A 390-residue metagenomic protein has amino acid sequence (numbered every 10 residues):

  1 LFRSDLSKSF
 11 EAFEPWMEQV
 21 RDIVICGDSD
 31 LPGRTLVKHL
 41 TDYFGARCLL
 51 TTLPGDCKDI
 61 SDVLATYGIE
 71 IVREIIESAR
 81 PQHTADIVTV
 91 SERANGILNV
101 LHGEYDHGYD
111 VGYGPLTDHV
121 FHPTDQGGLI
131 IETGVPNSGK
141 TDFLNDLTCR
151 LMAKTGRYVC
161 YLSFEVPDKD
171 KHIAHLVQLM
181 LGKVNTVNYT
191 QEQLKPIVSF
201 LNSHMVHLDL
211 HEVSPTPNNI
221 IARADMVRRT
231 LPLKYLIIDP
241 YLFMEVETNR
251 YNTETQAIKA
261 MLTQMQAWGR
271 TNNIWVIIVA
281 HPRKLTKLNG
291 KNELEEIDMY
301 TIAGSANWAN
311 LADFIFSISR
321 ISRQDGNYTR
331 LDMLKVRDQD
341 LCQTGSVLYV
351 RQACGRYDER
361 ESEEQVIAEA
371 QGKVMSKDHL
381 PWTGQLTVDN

Functional and structural regions predicted by a protein language model:
F2-G96: TOPRIM fold recognition
Q19, N137, N218-I221, D225-L233 (+3 more regions): C-terminal regions of RecA-like/P-loop NTPase motor modules
D22, Y158, N273-W275: Proline-centered loop/turn at the N-terminus of a beta-strand
G33-T35, C57-D62, D168-I173, G182-K183 (+4 more regions): Switch/connector loops and helix/strand junctions flanking conserved nucleotide-binding motifs in nucleotide-processing
A85-G182, D378, W382-N390: The Walker A/P-loop phosphate-binding site
T155-N252, A260, K377, G384-L386: Conserved inter-motif catalytic segment of the P-loop NTP-binding fold
I237-I238, I274-H281: Structural recognition of the conserved hydrophobic beta-strand(s) that form the central parallel beta-sheet of P-loop
